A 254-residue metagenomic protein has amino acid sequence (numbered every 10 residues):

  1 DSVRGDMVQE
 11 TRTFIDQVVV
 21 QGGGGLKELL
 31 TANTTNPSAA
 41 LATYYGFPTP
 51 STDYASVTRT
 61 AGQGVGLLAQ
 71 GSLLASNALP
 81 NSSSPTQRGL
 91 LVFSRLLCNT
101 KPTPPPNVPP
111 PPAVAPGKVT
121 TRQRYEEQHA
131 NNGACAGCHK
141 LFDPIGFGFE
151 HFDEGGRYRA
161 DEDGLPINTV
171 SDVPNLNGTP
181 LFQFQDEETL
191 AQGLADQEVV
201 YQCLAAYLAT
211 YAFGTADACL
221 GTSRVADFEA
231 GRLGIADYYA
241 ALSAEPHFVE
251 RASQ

Functional and structural regions predicted by a protein language model:
D1-A212, T222-Q254: Active-site substrate-binding loop specific to GH73 endo-beta-N-acetylglucosaminidase modules in bacterial autolysins
